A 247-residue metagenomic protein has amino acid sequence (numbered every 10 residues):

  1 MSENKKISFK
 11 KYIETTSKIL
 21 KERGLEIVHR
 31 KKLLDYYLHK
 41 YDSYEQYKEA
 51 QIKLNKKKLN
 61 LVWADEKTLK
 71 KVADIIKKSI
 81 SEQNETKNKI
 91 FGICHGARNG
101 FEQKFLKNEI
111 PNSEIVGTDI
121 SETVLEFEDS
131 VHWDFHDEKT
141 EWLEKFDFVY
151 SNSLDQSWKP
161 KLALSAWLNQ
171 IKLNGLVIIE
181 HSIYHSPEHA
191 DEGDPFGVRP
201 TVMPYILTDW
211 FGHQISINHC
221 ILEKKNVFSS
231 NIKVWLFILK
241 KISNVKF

Functional and structural regions predicted by a protein language model:
T15-K87: Class I SAM-dependent methyltransferase Rossmann-like catalytic core, especially the SAM/SAH-binding loop
F91-E138: Class I SAM-dependent methyltransferase SAM/SAH-binding core
H136-V149: A short acidic, Gly/Pro-enriched loop at the edge of an enzyme's catalytic core that lines a small-molecule cofactor
D147-P160: A short SAM/SAH-binding and catalytic strip from SAM-dependent methyltransferases
K161-L176: A short glycine-rich, Lys/Arg-flanked "PGG" loop and its adjoining helix->strand segment in the class I
N174-S186: Conserved beta-strand signature within the Rossmann-like core of class I S-adenosyl-L-methionine
Y184, H189-H219: Conserved Class I S-adenosyl-L-methionine
G197, G212-F247: Core SAM-dependent methyltransferase catalytic element
